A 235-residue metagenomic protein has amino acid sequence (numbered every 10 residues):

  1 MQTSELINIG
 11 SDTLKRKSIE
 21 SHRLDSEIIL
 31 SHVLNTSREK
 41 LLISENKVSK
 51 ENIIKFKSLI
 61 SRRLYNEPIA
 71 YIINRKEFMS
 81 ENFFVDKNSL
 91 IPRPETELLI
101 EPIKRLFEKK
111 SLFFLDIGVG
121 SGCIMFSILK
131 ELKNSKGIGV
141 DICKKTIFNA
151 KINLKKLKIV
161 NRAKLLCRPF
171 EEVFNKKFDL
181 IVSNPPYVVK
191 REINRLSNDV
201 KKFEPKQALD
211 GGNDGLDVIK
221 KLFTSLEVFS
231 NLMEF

Functional and structural regions predicted by a protein language model:
M1-F56: A short N-terminal interaction module
L14, L154, L226: Conserved hydrophobic residues forming the short capping helix/wall of the S-adenosyl-L-methionine
H32-L106: Conserved AdoMet
E95-R195: Conserved SAM/SAH cofactor-binding pocket of Class I
I103, I128, V200, L222-L226: Class I S-adenosylmethionine-dependent transferase superfamily signal
I159, E204, S230-L232: Helix-to-beta-strand junctions that scaffold the AdoMet/dcAdoMet cofactor pocket in Class I SAM-dependent enzymes
Y187-V218: Mobile active-site "lid"/loop adjacent to the S-adenosyl-L-methionine
N213-F235: Conserved Class I SAM-dependent methyltransferase catalytic core
